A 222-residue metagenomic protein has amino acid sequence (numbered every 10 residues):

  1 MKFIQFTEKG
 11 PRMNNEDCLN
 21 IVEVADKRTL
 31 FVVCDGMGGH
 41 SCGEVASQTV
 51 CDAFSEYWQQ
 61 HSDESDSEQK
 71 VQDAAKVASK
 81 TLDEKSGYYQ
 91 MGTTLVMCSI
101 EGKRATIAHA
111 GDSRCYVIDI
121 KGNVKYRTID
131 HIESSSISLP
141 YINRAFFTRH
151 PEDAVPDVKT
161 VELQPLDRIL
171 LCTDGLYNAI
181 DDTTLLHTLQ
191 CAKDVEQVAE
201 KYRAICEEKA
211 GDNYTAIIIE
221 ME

Functional and structural regions predicted by a protein language model:
M1-E222: PP2C/PPM-type serine/threonine phosphatase catalytic domain
